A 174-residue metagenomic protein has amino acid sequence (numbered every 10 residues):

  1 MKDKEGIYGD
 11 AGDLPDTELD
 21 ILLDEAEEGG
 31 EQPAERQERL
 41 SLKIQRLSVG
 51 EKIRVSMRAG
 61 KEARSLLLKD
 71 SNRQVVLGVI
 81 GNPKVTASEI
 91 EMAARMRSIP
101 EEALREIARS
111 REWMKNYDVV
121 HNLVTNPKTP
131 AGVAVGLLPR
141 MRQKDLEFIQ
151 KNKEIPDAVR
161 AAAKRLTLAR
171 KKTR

Functional and structural regions predicted by a protein language model:
M1-R174: Alpha-helical scaffold segments
